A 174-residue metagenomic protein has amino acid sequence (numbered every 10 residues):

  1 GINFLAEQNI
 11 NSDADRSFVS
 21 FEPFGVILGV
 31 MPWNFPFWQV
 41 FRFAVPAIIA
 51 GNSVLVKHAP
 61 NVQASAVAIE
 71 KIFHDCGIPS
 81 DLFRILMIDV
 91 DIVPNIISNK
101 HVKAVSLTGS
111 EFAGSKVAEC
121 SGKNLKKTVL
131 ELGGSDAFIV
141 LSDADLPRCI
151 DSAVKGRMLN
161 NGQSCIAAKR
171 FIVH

Functional and structural regions predicted by a protein language model:
G1-A44, I78, L82: N-terminal Rossmann NAD(P)-binding subdomain characteristic of aldehyde/semialdehyde dehydrogenases
R16-S17, I85-K103: A structured beta-alpha segment of the ubiquitous adenosine-cofactor-binding alpha/beta core
V26, K103-A104: Short SAM/SAH-binding signature in class I
G29, Q39-V93: PLP-dependent aminotransferase-like
G51, F83, V105, G134 (+1 more regions): Residue-level signal for inorganic ion chemistry
V56, I85, L107-G109, T128-L132: General beta-strand structural signal in soluble alpha/beta enzymes
V67-H74, V90-N99, F112-K123, I139-D143: Active-site pre-lysine segment of PLP-dependent enzymes
F112-H174: ALDH superfamily catalytic-core signature
